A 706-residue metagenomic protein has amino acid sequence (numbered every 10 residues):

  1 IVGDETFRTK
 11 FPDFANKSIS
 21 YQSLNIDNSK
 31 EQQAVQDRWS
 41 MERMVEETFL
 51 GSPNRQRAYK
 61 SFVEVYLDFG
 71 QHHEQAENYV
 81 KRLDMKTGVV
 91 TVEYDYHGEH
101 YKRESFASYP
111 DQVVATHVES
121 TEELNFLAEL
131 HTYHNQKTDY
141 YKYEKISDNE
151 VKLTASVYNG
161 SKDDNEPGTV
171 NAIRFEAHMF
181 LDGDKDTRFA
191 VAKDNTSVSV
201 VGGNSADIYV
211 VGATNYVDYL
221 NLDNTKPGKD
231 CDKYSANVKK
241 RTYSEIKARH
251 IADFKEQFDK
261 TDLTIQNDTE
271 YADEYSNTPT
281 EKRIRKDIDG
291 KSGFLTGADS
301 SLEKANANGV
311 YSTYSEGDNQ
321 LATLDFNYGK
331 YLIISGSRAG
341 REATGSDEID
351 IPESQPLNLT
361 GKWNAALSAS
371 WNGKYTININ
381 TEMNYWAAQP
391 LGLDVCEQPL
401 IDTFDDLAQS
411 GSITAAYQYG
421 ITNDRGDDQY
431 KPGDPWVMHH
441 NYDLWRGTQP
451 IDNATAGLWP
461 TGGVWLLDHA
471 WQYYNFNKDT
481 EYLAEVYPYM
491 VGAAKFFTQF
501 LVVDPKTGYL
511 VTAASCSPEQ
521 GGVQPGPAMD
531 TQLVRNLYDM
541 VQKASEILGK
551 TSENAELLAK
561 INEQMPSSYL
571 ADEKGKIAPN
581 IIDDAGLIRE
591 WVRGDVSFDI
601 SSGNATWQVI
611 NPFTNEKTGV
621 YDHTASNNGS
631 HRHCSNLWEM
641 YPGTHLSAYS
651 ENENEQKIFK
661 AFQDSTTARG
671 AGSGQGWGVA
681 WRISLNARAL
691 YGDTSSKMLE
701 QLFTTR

Functional and structural regions predicted by a protein language model:
I1, G336, M640, W681-R706: Helix-rich, typically C-terminal accessory recognition domains appended to large enzymatic cores
I1-D452, Y474, V491, P505 (+2 more regions): Aromatic-residue-lined binding/catalytic grooves and analogous aromatic/hydrophobic interfacial grooves in multimeric
L332-I334, M383-V395, W465-D479, F496 (+3 more regions): Well-ordered alpha-helical scaffold segments within catalytic/enzyme domains
L357-K362, F404, V464-H469, D479-F496 (+4 more regions): Active/binding-pocket-proximal capping segment
Y442-V464, D468, F476-D479, A494: Extracellular/periplasmic, surface-exposed regions of secreted and cell-surface proteins
G492, F496-I547: Acidic/histidine-rich catalytic neighborhood
